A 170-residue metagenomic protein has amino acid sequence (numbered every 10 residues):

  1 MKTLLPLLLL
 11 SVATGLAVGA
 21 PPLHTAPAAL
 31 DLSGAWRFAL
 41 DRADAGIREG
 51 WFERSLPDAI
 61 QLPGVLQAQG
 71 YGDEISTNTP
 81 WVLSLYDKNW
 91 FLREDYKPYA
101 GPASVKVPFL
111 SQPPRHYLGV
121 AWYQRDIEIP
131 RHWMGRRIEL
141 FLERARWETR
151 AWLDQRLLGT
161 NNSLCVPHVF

Functional and structural regions predicted by a protein language model:
M1-L4: Positively charged n-region of N-terminal signal peptides that target proteins for export
P6, H24-A26, L30-L32, R54-L56 (+2 more regions): A short, polar/charged loop/turn motif at coil->beta-strand junctions and beta-hairpin connectors
P6-G15: Bacterial N-terminal signal peptides
V18-W51: N-terminal pre-domain segments of enzymes
L23, A39-A43, A68-D73, L83-P108 (+1 more regions): Accessory beta-strand-rich segments of carbohydrate-active enzymes
L30, G34, R42, D58-I60 (+2 more regions): Beta-propeller folds
I47-P63: Short Gly/aromatic-enriched secondary-structure transition segments
